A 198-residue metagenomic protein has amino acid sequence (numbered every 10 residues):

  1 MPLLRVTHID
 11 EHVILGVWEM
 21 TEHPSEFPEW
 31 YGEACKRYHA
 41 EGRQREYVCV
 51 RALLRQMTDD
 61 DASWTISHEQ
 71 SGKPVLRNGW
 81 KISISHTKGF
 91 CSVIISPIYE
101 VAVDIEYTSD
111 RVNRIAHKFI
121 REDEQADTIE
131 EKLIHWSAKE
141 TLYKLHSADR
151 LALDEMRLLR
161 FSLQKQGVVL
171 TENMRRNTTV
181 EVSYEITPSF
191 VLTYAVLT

Functional and structural regions predicted by a protein language model:
M1-T198: Core catalytic alpha/beta fold that binds nucleotide/phospho-ligands
